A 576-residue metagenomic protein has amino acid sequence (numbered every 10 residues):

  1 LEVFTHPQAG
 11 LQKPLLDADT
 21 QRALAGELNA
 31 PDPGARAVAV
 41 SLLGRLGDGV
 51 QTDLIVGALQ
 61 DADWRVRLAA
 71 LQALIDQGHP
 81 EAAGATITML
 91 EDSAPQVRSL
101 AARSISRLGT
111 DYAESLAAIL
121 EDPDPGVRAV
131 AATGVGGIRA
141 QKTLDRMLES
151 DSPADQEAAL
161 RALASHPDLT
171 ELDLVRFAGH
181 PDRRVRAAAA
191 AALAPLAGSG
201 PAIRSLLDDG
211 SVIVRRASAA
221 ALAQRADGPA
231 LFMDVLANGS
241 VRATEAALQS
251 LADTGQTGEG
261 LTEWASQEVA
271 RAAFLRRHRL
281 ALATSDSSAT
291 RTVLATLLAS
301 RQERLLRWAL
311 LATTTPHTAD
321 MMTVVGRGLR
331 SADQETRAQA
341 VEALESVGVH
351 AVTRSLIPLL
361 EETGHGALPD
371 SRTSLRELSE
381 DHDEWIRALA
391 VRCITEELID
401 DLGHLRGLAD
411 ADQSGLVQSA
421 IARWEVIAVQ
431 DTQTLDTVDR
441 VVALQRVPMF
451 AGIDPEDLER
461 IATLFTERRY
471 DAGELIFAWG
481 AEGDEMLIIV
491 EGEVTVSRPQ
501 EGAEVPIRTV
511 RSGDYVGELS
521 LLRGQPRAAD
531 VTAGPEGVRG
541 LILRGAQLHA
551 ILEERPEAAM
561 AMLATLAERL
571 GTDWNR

Functional and structural regions predicted by a protein language model:
L1-L16, G26, G34-D48, D53-G57 (+21 more regions): Structural detector for internal amphipathic alpha-helices that build alpha-solenoid repeat scaffolds
D17-Q21, T52, A83, A113 (+7 more regions): Core helices of alpha-solenoid repeat scaffolds
P31-D32, A62-D63, S93-A94, P123-D124 (+9 more regions): Short inter-helical turns and helix N-cap capping residues of alpha-solenoid HEAT/ARM repeat scaffolds
L236-R242, L261-F274, H278, R291 (+5 more regions): Catalytic cores of nucleotide-enabled group-transfer and carboxylate-activating enzymes in metabolic and assembly-line
S266-P316: Extended repeat-based solenoid scaffolds, especially LRR ectodomains and other repeat-derived architectures
L359-D383: Alpha-helical adaptor scaffolds
V438-P506, V510, D514-V516: Regulatory nucleotide-sensing modules
V505-A564, E568-G571: Cyclic-nucleotide recognition modules
